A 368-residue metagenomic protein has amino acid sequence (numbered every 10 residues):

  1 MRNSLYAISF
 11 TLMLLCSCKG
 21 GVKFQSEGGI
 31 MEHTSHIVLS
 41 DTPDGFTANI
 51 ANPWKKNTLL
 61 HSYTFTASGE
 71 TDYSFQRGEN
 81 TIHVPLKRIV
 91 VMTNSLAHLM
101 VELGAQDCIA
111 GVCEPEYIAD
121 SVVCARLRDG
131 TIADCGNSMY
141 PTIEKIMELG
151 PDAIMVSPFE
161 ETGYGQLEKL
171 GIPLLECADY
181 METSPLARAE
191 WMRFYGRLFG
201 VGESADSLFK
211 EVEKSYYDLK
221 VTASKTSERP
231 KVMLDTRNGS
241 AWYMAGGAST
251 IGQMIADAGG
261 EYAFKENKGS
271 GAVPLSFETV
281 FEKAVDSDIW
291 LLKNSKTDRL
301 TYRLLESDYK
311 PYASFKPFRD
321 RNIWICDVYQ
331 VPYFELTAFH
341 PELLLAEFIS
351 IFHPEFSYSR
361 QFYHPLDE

Functional and structural regions predicted by a protein language model:
M1-F24, F348: Bacterial Sec-dependent N-terminal signal peptides
C18-A97, S204-M233, R319, P332 (+2 more regions): Bacterial Sec-exported substrate-binding components of ABC uptake systems
N52-N57, A67-F75, I82-M147, A153-F159: A short, structured surface patch at a secondary-structure boundary
R88, A153-A241, K265-E266, P274 (+2 more regions): Extracytoplasmic substrate-binding proteins
A105, L149, L170-I172, A258-G259 (+1 more regions): Short, structured coil segments at secondary-structure junctions
A125-D134, A258-G271, P317: A local structural motif
V221-Y302: Flexible, glycine-rich surface segments
G271-T279, K283-P354: C-terminal soluble interaction/assembly domains
